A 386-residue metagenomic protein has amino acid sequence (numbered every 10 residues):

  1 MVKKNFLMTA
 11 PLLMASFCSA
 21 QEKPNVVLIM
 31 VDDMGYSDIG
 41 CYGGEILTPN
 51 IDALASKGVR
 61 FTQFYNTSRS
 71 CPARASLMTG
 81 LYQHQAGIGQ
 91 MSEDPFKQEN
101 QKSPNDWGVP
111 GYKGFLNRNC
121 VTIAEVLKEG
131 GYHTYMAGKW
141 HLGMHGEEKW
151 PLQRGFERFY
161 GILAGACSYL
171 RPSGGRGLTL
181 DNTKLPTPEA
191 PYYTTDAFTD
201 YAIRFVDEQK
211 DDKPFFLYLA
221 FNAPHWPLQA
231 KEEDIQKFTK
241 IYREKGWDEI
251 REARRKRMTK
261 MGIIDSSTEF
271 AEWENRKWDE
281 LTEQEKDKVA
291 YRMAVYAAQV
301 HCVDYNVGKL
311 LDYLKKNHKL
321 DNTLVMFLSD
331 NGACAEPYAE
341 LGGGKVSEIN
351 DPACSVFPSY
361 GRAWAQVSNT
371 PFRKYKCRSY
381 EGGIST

Functional and structural regions predicted by a protein language model:
V2-K3, C18-T386: Formylglycine-dependent sulfatase
K3-T9: Sec-dependent signal peptide recognition, specifically the positively charged N-region followed immediately by
P11-S19: Hydrophobic h-region of N-terminal signal peptides that target proteins for export in Gram-negative bacteria
